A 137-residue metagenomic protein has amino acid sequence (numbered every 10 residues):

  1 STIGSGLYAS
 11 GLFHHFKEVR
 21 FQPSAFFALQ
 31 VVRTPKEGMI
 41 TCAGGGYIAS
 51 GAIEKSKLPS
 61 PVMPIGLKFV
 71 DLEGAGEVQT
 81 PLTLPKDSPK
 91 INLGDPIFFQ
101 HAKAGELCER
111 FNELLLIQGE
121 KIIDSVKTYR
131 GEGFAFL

Functional and structural regions predicted by a protein language model:
S1-L137: Active-site anion/phosphate-binding pocket segments in diverse small-molecule metabolic enzymes
